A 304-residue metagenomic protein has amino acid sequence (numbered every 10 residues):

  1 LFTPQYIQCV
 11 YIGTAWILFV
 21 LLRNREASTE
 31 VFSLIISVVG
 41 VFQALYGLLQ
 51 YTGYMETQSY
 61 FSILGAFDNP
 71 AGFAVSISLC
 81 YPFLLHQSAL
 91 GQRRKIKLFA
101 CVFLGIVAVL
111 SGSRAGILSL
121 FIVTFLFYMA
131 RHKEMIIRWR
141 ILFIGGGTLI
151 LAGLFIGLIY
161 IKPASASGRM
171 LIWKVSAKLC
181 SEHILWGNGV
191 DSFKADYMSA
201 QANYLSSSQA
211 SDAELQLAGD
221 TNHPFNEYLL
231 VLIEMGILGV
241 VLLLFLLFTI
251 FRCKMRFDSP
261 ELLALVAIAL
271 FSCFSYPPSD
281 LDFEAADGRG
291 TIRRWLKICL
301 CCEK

Functional and structural regions predicted by a protein language model:
L1, L45-T57, W186, A195-S208 (+1 more regions): Membrane-interface helix-loop junctions at the exits of transmembrane helices
P4-S59, G65-I159, I233-C273, E284-K297: Alpha-helical transmembrane segments of multi-pass inner-membrane proteins
V38-A44, H183, V190-K194: Hydrophobic alpha-helical membrane-insertion segments
S62-I63, V123-T124, I144, T148-E182 (+1 more regions): Flexible juxtamembrane loops connecting transmembrane helices in multi-pass membrane enzymes that build or modify
R169-C180, I184, F193, Y197 (+1 more regions): Hydrophobic alpha-helical segments of integral membrane proteins, encompassing both true transmembrane helices
W173, W186, T221-L229, L263-V266: Alpha-helical membrane-protein architecture signal
V190-I233: Interfacial juxtamembrane loops and adjacent helix segments that form the catalytic/substrate-binding surfaces
C301-E303: Membrane-interfacial, low-structure loops and terminal tails that flank and connect transmembrane helices in multi-pass
